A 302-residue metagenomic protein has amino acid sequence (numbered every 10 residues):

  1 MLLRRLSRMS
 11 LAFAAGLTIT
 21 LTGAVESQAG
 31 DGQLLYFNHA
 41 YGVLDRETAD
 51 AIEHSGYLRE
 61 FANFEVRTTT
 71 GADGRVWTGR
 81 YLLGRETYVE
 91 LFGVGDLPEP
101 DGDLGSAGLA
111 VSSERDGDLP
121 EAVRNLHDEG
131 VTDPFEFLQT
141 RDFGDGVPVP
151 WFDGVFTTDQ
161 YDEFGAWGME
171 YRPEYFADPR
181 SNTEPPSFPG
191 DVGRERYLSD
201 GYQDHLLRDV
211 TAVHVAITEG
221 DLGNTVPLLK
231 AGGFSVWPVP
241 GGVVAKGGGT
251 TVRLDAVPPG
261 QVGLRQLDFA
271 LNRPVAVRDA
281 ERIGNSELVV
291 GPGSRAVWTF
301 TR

Functional and structural regions predicted by a protein language model:
M1-A29: Secretory targeting and sorting signals
G30-A51, H205-T218: Terminal, regulation- and interaction-focused segments at domain boundaries
N38-L44, S106-S112, V213-V215, R265-F269: Short cationic amphipathic helices and targeting signals
T48, E114-D118, T218-D221, N272-V275: Helix N-cap motif at beta-to-alpha junctions
A49-E65, A122-L126, E219-V236: Amphipathic alpha-helical segments
R59, F64-A107: Glycine/small-residue-rich interface belts in oligomeric ring/scaffold proteins and their assembly partners
T70, L82, G117, V123-R208 (+1 more regions): Vicinal oxygen chelate
F92-V94, D101, S112-E114, P120-H127: Long, internal scaffold/assembly segments composed of regular secondary structure
